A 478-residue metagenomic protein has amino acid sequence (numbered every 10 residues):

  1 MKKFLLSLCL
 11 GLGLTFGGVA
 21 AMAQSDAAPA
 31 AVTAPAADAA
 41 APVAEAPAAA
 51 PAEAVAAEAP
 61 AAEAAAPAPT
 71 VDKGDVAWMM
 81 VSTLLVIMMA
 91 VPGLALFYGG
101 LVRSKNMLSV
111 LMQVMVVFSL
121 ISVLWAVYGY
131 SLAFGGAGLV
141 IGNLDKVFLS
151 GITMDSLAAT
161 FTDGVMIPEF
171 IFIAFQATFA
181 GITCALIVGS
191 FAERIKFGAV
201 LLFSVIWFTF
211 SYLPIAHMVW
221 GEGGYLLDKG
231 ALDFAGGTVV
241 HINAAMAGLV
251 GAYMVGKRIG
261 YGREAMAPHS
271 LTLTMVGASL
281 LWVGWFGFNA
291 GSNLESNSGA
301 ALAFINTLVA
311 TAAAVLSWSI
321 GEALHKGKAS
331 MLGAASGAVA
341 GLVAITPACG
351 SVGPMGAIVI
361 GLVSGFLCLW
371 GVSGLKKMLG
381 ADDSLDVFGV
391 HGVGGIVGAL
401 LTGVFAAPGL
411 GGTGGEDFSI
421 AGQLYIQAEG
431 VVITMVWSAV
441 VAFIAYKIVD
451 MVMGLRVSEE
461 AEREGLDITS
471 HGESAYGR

Functional and structural regions predicted by a protein language model:
K2-F4, L8-L14, V19-A64: Soluble extramembrane regions of membrane proteins in the secretory/endomembrane system
P42, P47-R478: Glycine- and aromatic-enriched membrane alpha-helices
